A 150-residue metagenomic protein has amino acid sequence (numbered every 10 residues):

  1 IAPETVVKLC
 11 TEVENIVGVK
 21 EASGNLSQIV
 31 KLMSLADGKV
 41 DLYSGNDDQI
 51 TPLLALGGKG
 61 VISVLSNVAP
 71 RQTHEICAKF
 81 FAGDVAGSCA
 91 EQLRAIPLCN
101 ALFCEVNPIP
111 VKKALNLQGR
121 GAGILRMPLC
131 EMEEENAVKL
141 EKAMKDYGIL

Functional and structural regions predicted by a protein language model:
I1-D41: Glycine/proline-rich, positively charged, aromatic-decorated active-site loop/lid region on the catalytic face
A2, N25, N46-D47, E133: Helix N-cap/beta->alpha junction signal
L26-S63: Anionic-ligand binding region
D48-L150: Structured C-terminal cap/extension of enzyme domains
